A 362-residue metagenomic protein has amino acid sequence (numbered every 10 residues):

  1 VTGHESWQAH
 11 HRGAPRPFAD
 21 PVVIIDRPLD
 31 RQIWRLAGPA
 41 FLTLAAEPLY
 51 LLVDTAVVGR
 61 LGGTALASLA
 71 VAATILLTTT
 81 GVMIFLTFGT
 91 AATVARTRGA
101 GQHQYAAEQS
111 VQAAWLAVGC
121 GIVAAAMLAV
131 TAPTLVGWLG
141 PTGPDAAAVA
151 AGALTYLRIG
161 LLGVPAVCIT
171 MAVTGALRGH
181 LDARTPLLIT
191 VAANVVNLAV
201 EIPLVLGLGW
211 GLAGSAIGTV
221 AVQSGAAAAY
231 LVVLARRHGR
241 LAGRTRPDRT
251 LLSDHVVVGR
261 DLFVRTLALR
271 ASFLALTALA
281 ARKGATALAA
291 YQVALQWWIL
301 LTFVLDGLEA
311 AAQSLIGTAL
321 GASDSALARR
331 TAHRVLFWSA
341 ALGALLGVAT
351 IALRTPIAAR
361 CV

Functional and structural regions predicted by a protein language model:
G3-A37, T219, Y230-L269: Interhelical loop/hinge segments that connect adjacent transmembrane helices in multipass membrane
I24, P28-A56, R60-L61, T74-G89 (+6 more regions): N-terminal transmembrane alpha-helices
R35-D54, I159, T170, A193 (+4 more regions): Transmembrane helical elements of multi-pass membrane transporters/channels
L49-A67, V136-A147, P203-W210, L267-L300 (+2 more regions): Helix-terminus/linker motif at the lipid-water interface of multi-pass membrane proteins
L66-A126, T170-P186, A290-R354: Small-residue-rich hydrophobic transmembrane alpha-helices
V118-A126, V130-T134, G160-I169, V173 (+4 more regions): Mid-bilayer segments of alpha-helical transmembrane spans in multi-pass integral membrane proteins that mediate
V123-I159, L345-V362: Short membrane-interface helical motifs at transmembrane helix boundaries in multi-pass membrane transporters
Y156, I189-P203, L208-G239: Hydrophobic alpha-helical transmembrane segments
